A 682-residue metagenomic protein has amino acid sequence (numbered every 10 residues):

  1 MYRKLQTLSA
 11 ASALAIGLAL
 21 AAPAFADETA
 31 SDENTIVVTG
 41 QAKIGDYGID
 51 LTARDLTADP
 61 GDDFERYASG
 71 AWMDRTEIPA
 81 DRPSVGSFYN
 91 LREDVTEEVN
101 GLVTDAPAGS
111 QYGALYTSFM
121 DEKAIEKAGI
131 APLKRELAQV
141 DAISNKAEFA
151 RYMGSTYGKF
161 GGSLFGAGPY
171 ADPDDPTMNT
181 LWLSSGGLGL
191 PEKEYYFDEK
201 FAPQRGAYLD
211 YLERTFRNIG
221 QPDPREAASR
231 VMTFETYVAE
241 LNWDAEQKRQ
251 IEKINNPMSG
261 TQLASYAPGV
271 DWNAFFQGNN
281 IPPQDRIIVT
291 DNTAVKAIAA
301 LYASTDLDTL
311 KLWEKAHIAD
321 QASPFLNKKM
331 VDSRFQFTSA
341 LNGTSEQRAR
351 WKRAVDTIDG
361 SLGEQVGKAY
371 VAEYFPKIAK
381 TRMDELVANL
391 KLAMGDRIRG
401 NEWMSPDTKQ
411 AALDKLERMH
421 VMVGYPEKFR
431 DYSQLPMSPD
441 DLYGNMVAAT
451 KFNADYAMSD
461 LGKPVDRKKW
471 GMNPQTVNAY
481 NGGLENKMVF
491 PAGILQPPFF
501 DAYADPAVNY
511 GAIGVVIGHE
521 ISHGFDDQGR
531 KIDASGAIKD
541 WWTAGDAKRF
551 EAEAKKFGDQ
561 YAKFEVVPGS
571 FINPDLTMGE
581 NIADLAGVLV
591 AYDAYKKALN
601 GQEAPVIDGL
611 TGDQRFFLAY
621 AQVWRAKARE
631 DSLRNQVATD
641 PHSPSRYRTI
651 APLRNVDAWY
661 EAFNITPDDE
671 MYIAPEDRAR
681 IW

Functional and structural regions predicted by a protein language model:
M1-D27: Gram-negative bacterial Sec-dependent N-terminal signal peptides
A26-N34, Q41-G45: Cleaved targeting-peptide boundary
N34-G40, F490, A583: N-terminal secretion/transport leader regions
A42, L56-I130: Active-site-surrounding "flap" and adjacent substrate/cofactor-binding loops of secreted or lumenal enzymes, prototyped
R54-D74, Y196-F216, M578, L585-V590: Hydrophobic/aromatic-rich, well-ordered segments within soluble, folded domains that form packed cores
D81-V103, R225-L241, N509-G514, D613-F617: Short secondary-structure subsegments characteristic of cysteine-rich extracellular domains
A106-N389: Noncatalytic, helix-rich "gating/capping" subdomain that lines the substrate-entry/channel surface of large enzyme
Y266-G269, I288-N292, R348, D359-G363 (+1 more regions): Intrinsically disordered, low-complexity linker/terminal regions across diverse proteins
